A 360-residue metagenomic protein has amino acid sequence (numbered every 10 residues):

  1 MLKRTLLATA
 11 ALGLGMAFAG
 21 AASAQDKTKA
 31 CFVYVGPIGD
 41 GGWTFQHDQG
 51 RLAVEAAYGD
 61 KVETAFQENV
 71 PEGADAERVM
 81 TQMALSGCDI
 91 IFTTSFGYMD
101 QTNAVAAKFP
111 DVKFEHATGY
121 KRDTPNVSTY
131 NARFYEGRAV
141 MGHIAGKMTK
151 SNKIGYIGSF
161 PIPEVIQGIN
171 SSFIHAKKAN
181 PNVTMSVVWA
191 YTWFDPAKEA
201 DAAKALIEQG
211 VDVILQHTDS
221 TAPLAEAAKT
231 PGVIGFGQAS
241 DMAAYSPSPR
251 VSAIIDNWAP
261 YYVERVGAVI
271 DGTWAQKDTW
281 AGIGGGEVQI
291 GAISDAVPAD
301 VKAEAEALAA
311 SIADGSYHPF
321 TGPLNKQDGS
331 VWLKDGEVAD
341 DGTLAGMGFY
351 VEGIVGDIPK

Functional and structural regions predicted by a protein language model:
M1-A24: Gram-negative bacterial Sec-dependent N-terminal signal peptides
A24-K360: A residue-level marker of the well-folded mature domains of exported/periplasmic proteins
